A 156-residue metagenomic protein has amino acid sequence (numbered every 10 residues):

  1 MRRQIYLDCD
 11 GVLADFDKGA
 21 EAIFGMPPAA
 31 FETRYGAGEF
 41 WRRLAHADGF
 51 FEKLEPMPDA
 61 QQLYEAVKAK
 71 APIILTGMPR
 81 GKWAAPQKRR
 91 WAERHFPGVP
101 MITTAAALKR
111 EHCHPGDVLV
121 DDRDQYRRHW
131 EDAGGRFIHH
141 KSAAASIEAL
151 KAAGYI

Functional and structural regions predicted by a protein language model:
M1-L44: Active-site neighborhood of HAD-like aspartate-dependent phosphohydrolases
Q4, T103-W130: Conserved Lys-Pro-Asp/Glu-containing loop-to-beta segment of HAD-superfamily phosphomonoesterases, centered on
E32, A45-I74, G81-P86: Short, acidic loop-to-helix structural element flanking the phosphoryl-transfer center in phosphate-processing enzymes
K68, P97, P115, D132-G134: Short, structured coil segments at secondary-structure junctions
I73-W83, R89, H95-H112: A short, structured active-site edge motif that brings together acidic residues
V118-K151: Acidic, Mg2+-coordinating phosphoryl-transfer loop and its flanking beta/alpha structural elements, shared across
